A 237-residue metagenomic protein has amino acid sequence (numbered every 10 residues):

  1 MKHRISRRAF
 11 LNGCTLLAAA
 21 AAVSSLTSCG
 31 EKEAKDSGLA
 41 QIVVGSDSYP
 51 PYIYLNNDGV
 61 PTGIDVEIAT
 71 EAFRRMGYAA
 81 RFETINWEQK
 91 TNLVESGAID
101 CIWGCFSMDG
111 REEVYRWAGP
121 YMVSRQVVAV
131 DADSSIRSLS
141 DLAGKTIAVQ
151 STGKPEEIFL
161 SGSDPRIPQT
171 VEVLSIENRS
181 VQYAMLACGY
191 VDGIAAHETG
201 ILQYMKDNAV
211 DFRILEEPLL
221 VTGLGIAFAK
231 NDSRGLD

Functional and structural regions predicted by a protein language model:
K2-A18: N-terminal secretory signal peptides and thylakoid transit peptides that target proteins across membranes
S25-S28: C-terminal motif of bacterial Sec signal peptides marking the signal peptidase cleavage site
G30, G63-R75, D133-K154, G225-D237: Extended ligand-binding regions for polar small-molecule ligands
G30-D36: Bacterial lipoprotein signal-peptidase II cleavage site
D36-C105, E113, S175: Extracytoplasmic small-molecule ligand-binding "clamshell" domains of the periplasmic binding protein/Venus flytrap
S46-S48, V123-V130, K206-D237: Periplasmic-binding protein-like
Y54-D58, A69-Y78, K154-I176, M205-A209: Ligand-binding cleft/hinge of the Venus flytrap
Q89-N92, C105-V114, I158-G162, M185-L220: A ligand-binding cleft/hinge motif common to bilobed small-molecule-binding domains
